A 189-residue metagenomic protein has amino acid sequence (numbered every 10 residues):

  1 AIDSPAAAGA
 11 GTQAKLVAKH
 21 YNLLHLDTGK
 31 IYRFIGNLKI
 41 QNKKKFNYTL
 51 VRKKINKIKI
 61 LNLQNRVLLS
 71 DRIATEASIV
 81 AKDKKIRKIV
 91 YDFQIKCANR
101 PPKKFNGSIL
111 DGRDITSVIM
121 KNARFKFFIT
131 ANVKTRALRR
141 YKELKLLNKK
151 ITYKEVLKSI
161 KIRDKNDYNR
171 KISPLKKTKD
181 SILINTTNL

Functional and structural regions predicted by a protein language model:
A1-A18: Glycine-rich phosphate-binding P-loop
L16, H20, S181-I182: P-loop/Walker A NTP-binding region and its immediately flanking N-terminal helices in P-loop NTPase folds
A18-T28, Q41-K44: Post-Walker A helix-loop "phosphate-sensing" segment adjacent to the P-loop in P-loop NTPases
Y21, S117-A123: Phosphate-binding loop of NTP-binding sites
I31-N106, D114, K134, L138 (+1 more regions): ATP-dependent small-molecule kinase phosphotransfer cores that center on conserved nucleotide phosphate-binding segments
S108, R124-F128, S181-L183: Short, well-ordered beta-strand core segments
K121-K142, K150-I162: Conserved phosphate-donor/acceptor-positioning beta-strand/loop module used by diverse small-molecule
K176-L189: Phosphate-binding beta-loop-alpha motif at adenosine-nucleotide cofactor sites
